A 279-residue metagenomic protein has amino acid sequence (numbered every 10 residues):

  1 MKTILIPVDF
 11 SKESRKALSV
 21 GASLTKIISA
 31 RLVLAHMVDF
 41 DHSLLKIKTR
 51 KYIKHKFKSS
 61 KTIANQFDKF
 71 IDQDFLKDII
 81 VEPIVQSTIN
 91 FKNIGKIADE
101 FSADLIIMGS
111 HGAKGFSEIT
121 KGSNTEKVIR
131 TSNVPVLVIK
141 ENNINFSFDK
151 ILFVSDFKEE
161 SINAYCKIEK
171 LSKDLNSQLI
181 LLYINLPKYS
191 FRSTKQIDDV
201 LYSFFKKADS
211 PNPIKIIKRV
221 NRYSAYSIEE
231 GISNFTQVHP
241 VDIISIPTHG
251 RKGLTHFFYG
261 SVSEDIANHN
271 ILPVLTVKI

Functional and structural regions predicted by a protein language model:
M1-K51, K150-K218, V241, H269: Small/aliphatic-rich secondary-structure junction motif
A22, E126, E169, K206 (+2 more regions): Active-site phosphate/pyrophosphate- and oxyanion-stabilizing loops and adjacent acidic/basic residues in soluble
S23, I27, I94-I144, Q237-I279: Gly/Ser-rich helix-loop-strand patches that form or flank binding pockets for ribonucleotide-derived cofactors
V33-A35, E82-Q86, L137, L182 (+2 more regions): General small-molecule cofactor/ligand-binding pocket signal
Y52-N65: A short acidic, glycine-rich active-site loop that binds or catalyzes chemistry on phosphate/adenosine moieties
Q66, N93, A164-K167, G231: Well-ordered alpha-helical segments embedded in enzymatic catalytic cores
D72-I106, S210-I244, G250-L254, F258: Structural beta-alpha unit
